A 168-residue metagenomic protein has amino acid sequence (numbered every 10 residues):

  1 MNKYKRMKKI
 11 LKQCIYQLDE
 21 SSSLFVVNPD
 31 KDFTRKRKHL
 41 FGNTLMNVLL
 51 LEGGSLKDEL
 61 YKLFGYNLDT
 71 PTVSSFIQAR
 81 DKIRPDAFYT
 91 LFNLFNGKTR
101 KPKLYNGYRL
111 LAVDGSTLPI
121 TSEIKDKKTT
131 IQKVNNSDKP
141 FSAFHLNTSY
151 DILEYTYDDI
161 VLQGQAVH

Functional and structural regions predicted by a protein language model:
M1-H168: Conserved, well-structured functional cores that handle cations and Mg-NTP chemistry
